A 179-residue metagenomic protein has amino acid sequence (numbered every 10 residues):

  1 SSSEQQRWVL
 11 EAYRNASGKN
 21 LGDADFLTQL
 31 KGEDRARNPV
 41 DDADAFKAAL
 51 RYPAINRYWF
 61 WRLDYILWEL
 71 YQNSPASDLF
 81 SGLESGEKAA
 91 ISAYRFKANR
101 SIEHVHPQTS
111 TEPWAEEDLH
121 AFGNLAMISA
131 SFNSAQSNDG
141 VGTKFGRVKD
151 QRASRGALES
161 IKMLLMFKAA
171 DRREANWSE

Functional and structural regions predicted by a protein language model:
S1-E179: Flexible coil/loop and intrinsically disordered segments
